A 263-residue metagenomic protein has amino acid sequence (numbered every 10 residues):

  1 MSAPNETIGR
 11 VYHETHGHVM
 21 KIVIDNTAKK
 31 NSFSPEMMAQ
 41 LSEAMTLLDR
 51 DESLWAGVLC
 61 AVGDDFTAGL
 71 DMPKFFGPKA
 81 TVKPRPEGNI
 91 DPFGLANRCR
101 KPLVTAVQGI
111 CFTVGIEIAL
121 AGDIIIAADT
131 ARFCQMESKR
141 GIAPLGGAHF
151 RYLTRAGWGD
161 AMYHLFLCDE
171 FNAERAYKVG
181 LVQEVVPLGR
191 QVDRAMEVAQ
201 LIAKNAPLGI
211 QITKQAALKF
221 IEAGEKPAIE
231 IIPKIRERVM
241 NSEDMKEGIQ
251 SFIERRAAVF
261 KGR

Functional and structural regions predicted by a protein language model:
M1-V62: Conserved CoA-thioester-binding segment of acyl-CoA-metabolizing enzymes
R10, A39, E43, S53 (+4 more regions): Glycine- (often His-adjacent) and acidic-residue-rich active-site loop that binds/positions the CoA thioester
I22, N26, Q40-L41, L59 (+6 more regions): Terminal peptide-recognition signature
S32, G57, P84, I210-I212 (+3 more regions): Short, hydrophobic secondary-structure boundary micro-motifs
G94-L208, P233, N241-S242, E247-Q250 (+2 more regions): Crotonase-fold acyl-CoA enzyme core
